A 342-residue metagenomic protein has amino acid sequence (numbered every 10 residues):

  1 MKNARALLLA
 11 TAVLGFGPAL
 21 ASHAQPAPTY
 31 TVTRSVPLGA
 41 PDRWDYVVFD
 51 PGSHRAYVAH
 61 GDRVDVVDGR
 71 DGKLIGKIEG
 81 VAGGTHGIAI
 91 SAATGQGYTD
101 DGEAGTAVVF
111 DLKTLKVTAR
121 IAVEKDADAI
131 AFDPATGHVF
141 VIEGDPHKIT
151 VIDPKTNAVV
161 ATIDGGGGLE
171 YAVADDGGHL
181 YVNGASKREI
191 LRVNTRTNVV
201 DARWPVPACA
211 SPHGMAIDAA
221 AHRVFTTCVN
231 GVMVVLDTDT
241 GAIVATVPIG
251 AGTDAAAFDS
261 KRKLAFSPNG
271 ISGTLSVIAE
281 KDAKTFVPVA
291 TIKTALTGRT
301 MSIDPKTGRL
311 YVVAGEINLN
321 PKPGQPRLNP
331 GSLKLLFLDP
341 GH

Functional and structural regions predicted by a protein language model:
M1-L9: Bacterial N-terminal signal peptides that target proteins for export
K2, V13-G15, V235-D237: Alpha-helix initiation/capping motif
L8-P18: Bacterial N-terminal signal peptides
P18-H342: Predominantly soluble domains enriched in secretory-pathway, periplasmic, or organellar proteins
